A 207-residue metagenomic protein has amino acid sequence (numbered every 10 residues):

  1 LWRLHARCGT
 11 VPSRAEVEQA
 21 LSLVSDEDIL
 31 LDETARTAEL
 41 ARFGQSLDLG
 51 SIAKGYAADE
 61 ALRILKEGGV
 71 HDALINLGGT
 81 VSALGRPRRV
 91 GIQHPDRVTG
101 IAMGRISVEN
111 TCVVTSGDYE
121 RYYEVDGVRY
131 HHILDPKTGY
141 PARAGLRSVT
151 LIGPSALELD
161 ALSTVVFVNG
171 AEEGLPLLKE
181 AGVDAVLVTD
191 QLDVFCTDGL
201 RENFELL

Functional and structural regions predicted by a protein language model:
L1-L207: Mature catalytic core of soluble alpha/beta enzymes
